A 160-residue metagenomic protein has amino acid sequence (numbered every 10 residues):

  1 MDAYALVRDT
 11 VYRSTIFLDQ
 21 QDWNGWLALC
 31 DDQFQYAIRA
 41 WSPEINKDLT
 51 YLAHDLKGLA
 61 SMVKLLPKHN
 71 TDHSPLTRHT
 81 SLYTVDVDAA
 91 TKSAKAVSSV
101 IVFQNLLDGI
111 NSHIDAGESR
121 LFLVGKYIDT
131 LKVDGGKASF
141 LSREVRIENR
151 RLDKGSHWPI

Functional and structural regions predicted by a protein language model:
M1-D32: Short, low-complexity N-terminal intrinsically disordered segments enriched in polar/charged residues
D2, K47, S119: Conserved aromatic-histidine-acidic binding/catalytic patches
Y4, L52, G117: Flexible, glycine- and charge-enriched loops at secondary-structure boundaries
A5-D9, T50, K57, F122: A generic "alpha-helical surface" signal
S14, W26, L59, A96 (+1 more regions): Hydrophobic pocket/interface hotspot
D32-S99: A solvent-exposed, acidic/Ser-Thr-rich amphipathic alpha-helical stretch
T77, T84-I160: A beta-strand edge to alpha-helix "cap/lid" segment located at domain peripheries
